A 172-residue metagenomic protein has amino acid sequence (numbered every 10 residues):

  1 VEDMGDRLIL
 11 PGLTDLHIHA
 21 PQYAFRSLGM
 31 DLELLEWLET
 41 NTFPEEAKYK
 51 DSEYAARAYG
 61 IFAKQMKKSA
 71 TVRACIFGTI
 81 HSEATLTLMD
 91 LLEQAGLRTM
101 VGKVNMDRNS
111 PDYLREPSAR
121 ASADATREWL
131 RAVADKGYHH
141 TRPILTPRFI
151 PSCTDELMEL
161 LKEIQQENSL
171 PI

Functional and structural regions predicted by a protein language model:
V1-L10: Histidine-rich, glycine-flanked metal-binding segment
D3, D15-H17, R73-F77: Short N-terminal targeting/anchoring amphipathic segment
L8, R26-L97, A121-Y138: Alpha-helical scaffold segments that flank or form the walls of functional sites
G12-Y23, P171-I172: Histidine-centered catalytic micro-motifs
H19, G78-I80, I150: Catalytic metal-binding/acid-base residues of hydrolase active sites
A20-S27, E156: Short, function-defining helix-loop hinge/capping sites that tune catalysis or transport
E83-I172: Metal-coordinating catalytic core of metallo-dependent amide/deamination hydrolases
